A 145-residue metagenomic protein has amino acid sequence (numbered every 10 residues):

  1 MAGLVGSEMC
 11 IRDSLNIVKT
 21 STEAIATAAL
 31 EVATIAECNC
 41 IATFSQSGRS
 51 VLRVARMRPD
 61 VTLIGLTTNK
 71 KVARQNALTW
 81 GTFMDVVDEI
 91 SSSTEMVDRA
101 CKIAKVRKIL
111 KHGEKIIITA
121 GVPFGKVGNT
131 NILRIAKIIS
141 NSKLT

Functional and structural regions predicted by a protein language model:
M1-I11: Single conserved hydrophobic/aromatic residue that forms the stacking wall/gate of nucleotide- or nucleobase-binding
S7, T22-I41, S47-P59, L66-K115 (+1 more regions): ATP-dependent carboxylate/acyl-activation modules
S14-N16, E37: Short hinge/gating elements
I17-S21: Short, flexible loop segments at the rims of nucleotide/cofactor-binding pockets, characterized by
